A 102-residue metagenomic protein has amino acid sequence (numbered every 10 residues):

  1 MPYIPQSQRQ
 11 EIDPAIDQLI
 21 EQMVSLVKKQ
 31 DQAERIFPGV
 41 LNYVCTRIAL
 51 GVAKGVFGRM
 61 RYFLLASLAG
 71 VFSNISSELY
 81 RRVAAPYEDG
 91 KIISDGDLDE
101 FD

Functional and structural regions predicted by a protein language model:
M1-D102: Solvent-exposed interaction surfaces and binding hotspots enriched for charged
